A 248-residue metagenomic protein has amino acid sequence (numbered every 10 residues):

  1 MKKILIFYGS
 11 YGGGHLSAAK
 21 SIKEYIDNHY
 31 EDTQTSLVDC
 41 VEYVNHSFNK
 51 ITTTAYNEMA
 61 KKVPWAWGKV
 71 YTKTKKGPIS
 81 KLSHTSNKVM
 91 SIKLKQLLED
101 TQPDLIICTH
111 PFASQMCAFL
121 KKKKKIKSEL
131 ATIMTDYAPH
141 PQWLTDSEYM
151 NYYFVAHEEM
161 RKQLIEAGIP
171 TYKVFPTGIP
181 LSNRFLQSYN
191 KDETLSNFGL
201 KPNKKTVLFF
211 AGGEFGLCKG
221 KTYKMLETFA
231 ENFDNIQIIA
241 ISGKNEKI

Functional and structural regions predicted by a protein language model:
M1-I4: Extreme N-terminal starter segment of soluble prokaryotic enzymes
G9-A18: A short, glycine/small-residue-rich beta-strand->loop->alpha-helix junction that serves as a flexible
S21-L97: Conserved N-terminal ligand/cofactor-binding loop architecture of enzyme catalytic domains
K93-I106, Q115-A131: Glycosyltransferases and closely related glycan-assembly transferases that use nucleotide-activated donors
F112-A113, E159-R161, F215, E246-K247: Alpha-helix capping/helix-boundary segments
K123-Q187: Active-site-proximal region of nucleotide-activated glycan assembly enzymes, centered on histidine/acidic-rich loops
K191-E193, L200-I248: Donor-nucleotide binding loops and adjacent catalytic segments primarily of GT-B fold Leloir glycosyltransferases
